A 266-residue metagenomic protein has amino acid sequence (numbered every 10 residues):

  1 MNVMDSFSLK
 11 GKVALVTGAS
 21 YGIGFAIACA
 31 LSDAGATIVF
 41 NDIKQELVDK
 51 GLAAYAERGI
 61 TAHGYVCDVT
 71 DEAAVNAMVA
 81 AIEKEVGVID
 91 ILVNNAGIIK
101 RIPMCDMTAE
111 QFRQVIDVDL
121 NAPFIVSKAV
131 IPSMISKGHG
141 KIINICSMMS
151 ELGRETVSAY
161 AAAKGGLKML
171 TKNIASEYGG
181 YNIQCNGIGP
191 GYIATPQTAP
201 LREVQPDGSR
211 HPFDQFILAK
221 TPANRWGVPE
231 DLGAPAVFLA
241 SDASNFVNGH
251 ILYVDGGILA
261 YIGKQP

Functional and structural regions predicted by a protein language model:
N2-D5, L152, V237, N248-P266: Short C-terminal tail/terminal secondary-structure segment of NAD(P)H-dependent dehydrogenase/reductase domains
V13, S20-G22: Conserved glycine-rich cofactor-binding loop
I102-C105, L152-S158, G180-Y181, N224 (+2 more regions): Active-site loop immediately N-terminal to the catalytic Tyr-X3-Lys motif of short-chain dehydrogenase/reductase
P103-M104, Q111-I116, F213, I217: Substrate-binding pocket helix/loop in short-chain dehydrogenase/reductase
S127, A163, T171: Active-site helix of classical SDR
P132, S176-G180, N245: Alpha-helical segment proximal to the catalytic Tyr-Lys
S147: Residue(s) in the substrate-gating loop at a strand-loop-helix junction that position the organic substrate next
